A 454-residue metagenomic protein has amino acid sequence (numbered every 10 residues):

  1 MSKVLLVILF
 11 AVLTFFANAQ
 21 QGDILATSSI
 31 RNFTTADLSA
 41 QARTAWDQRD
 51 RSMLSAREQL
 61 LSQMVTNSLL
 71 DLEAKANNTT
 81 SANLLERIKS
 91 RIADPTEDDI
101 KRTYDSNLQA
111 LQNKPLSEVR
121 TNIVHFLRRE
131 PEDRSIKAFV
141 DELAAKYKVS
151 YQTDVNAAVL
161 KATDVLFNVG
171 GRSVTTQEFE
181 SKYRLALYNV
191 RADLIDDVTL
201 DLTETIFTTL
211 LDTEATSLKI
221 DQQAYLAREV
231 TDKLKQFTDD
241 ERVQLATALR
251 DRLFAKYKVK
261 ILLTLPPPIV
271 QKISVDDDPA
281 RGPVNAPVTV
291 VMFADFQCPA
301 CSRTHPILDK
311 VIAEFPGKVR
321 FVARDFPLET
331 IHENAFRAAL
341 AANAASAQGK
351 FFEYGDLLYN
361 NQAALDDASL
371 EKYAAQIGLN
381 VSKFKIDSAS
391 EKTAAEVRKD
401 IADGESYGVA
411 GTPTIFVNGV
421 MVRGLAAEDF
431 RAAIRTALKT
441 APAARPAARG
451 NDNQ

Functional and structural regions predicted by a protein language model:
M1-L5: Positively charged n-region of N-terminal signal peptides that target proteins for export
L6-F15: Bacterial N-terminal signal peptides
Q20-F33, S39-R43, D47-V288, P299: Peptidyl-prolyl cis-trans isomerase
A40, V291-A375: Structural alpha/beta surface segment adjacent to cysteine/selenocysteine redox centers across thiol/disulfide enzymes
F139, A294-Q297, G411: Short pre-active-site segment immediately N-terminal to redox-active cysteine/selenocysteine motifs in thiol-based
R242-T330, V397-E405, P442-Q454: Extracytoplasmic thiol/disulfide redox context detector
P306-K310, K372-Q454: C-terminal cap of thioredoxin/glutaredoxin-like
